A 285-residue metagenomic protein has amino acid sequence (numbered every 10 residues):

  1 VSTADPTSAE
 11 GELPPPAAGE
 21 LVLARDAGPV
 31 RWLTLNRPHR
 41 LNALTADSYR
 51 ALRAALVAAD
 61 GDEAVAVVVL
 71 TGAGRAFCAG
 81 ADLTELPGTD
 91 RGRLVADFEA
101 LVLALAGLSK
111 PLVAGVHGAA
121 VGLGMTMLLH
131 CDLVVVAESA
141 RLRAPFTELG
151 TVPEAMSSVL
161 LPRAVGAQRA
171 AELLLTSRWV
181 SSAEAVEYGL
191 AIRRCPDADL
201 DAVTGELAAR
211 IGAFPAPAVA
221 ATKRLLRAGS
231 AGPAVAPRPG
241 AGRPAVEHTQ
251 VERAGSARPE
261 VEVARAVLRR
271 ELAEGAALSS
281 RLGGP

Functional and structural regions predicted by a protein language model:
V1-A73, L103: Conserved CoA-thioester-binding segment of acyl-CoA-metabolizing enzymes
S2-D5, A9-W32, N36, R178-G212 (+7 more regions): Amphipathic alpha-helical segments at domain termini/boundaries
L33, R37, L52, L70 (+6 more regions): Terminal peptide-recognition signature
D47, A51, D97, A104 (+3 more regions): Charged catalytic carboxylate motif
V57, G72-A104, A120, P233-A236 (+1 more regions): Glycine- (often His-adjacent) and acidic-residue-rich active-site loop that binds/positions the CoA thioester
G80, V95, E99, G122 (+3 more regions): Glycine-rich phosphate-binding loop at the start of an alpha helix
A106-P217: Crotonase-fold acyl-CoA enzyme core
